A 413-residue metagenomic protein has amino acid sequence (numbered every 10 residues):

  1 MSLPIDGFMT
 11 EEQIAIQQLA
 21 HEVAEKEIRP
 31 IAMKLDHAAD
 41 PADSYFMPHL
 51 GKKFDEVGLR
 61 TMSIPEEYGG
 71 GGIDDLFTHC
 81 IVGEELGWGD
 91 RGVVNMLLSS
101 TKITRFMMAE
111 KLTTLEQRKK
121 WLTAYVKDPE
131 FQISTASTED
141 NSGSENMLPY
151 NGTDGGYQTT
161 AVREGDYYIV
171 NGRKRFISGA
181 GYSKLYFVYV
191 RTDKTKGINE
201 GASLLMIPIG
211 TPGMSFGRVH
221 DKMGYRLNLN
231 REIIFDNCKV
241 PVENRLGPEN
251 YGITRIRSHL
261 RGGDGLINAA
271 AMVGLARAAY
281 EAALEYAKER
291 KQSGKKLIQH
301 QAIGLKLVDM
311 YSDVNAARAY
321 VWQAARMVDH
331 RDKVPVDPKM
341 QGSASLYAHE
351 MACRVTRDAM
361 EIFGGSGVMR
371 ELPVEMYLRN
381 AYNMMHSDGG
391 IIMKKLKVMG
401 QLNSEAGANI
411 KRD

Functional and structural regions predicted by a protein language model:
M1-L97, K120, Q401-D413: Amphipathic, small/basic residue-rich leader segments at the start of a protein or domain
I5-I16, S215-N315, M384, A406 (+1 more regions): Glycine-rich beta->alpha junctions and the first turn(s) of the following alpha-helix
R29-P41, L284, K288-K295, Y311-Y347 (+1 more regions): C-terminal helix-coil-helix/basic helical segment that borders enzyme active sites and/or dimer interfaces and provides
D55-Q132, G179-L185, V328, D332 (+1 more regions): Internal helix-loop-helix
V82, F363-D413: Glycine-rich phosphate/cofactor-binding loops in nucleotide/flavin-utilizing enzymes
P129-S144: A short, Trp-centered hydrophobic/proline-enriched beta-strand micro-motif
A161-V162: A structural signal for short hydrophobic beta-strand segments in well-ordered beta-sheet cores
N171-S215: A short core secondary-structure module
